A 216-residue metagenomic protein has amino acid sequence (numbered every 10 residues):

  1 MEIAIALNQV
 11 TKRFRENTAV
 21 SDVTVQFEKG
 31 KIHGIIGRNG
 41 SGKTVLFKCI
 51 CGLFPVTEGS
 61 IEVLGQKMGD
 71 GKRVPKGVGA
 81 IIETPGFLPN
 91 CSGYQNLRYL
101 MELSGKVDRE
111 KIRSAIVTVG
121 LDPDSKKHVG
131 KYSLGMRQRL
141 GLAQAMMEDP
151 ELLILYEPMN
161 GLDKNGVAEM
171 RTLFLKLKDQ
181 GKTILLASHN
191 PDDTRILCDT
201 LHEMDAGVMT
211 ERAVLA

Functional and structural regions predicted by a protein language model:
I36-R38: The feature captures the beta-strand-to-loop junction immediately N-terminal to the Walker
C51: Helix-to-loop junction immediately C-terminal to a conserved catalytic motif
G59-V74: Conserved ABC transporter NBD signature motif
R98, V107-D124: Conserved ABC ATPase "signature" region
L153-E157: Catalytic Walker B motif of ABC-type/P-loop ATPase nucleotide-binding domains
S188-H189: H-loop/switch region of ABC-family ATPase nucleotide-binding domains
